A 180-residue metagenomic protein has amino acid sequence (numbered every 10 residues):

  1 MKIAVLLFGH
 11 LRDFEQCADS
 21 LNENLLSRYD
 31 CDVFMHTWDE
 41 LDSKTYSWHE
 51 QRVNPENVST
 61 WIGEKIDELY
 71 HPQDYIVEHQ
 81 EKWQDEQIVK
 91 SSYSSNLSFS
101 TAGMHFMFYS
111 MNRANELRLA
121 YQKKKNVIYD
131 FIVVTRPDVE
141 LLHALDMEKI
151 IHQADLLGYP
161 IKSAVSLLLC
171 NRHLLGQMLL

Functional and structural regions predicted by a protein language model:
M1-L180: ER/Golgi luminal nucleotide-sugar-dependent glycosyltransferases, focusing on the catalytic module
